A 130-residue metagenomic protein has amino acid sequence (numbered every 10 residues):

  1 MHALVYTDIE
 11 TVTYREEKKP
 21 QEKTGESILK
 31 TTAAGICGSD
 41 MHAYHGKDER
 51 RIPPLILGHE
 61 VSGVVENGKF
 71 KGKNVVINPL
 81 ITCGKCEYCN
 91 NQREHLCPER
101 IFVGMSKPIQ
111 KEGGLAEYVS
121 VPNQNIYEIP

Functional and structural regions predicted by a protein language model:
M1-H2: Extreme N-terminal starter segment of soluble prokaryotic enzymes
T7-D8, P122: Short acidic-glycine loop/turn motifs at beta-strand connectors
D8-E10, K23: Residue-level recognition of beta-strand termini and adjacent short loop/turns
E10-Y14, G38-S39: Short N-terminal binding/cap micro-motifs at the start of the first secondary-structure element
K18-K19, I52-G58, S106-K111, E117-Y118: Short Gly/Pro-enriched turn/cap motifs at secondary-structure boundaries
P20-A34, K47-N90, N125, P130: Glycine-rich beta-strand-centered segment in the early N-terminal region that forms part of a ligand/cofactor-binding
S39-H45: Cytochrome P450 core scaffold surrounding the K-helix E-X-X-R motif and the conserved "meander" helix-loop region
K85-P130: NAD(P)H dinucleotide-binding glycine-rich loop of Rossmann-like/cofactor-binding domains, especially the beta1-alpha1
